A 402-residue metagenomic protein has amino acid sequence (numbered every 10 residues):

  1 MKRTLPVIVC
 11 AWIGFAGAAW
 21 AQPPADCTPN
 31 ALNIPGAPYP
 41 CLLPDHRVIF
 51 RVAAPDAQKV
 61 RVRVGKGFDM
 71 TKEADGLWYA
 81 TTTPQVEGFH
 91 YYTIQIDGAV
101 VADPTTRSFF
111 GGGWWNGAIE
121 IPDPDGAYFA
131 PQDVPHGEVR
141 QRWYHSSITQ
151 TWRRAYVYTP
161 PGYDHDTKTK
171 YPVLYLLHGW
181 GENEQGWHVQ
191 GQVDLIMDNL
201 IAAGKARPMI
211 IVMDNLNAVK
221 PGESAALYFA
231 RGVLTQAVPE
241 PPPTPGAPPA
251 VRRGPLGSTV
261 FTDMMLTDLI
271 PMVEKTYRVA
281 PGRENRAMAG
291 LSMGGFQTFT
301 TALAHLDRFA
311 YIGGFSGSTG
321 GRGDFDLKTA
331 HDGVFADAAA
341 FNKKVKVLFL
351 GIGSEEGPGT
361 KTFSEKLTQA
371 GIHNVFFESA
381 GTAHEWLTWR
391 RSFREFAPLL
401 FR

Functional and structural regions predicted by a protein language model:
M1-T4: Positively charged n-region of N-terminal signal peptides that target proteins for export
P6-G17: Bacterial N-terminal signal peptides
Q22-L32, G36-F68, K72-R402: Non-catalytic cap/lid and distal C-terminal segments of serine-dependent acyl enzymes
